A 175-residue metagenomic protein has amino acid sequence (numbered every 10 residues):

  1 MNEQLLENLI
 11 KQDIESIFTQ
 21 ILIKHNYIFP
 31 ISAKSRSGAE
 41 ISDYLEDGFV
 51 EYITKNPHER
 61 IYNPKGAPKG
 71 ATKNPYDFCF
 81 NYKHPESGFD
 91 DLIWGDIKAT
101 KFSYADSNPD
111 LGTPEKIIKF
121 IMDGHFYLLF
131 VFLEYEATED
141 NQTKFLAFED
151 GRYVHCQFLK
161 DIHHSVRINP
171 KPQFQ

Functional and structural regions predicted by a protein language model:
M1-N74, F80-I93, A99-Q175: Nucleic-acid endonuclease domains
